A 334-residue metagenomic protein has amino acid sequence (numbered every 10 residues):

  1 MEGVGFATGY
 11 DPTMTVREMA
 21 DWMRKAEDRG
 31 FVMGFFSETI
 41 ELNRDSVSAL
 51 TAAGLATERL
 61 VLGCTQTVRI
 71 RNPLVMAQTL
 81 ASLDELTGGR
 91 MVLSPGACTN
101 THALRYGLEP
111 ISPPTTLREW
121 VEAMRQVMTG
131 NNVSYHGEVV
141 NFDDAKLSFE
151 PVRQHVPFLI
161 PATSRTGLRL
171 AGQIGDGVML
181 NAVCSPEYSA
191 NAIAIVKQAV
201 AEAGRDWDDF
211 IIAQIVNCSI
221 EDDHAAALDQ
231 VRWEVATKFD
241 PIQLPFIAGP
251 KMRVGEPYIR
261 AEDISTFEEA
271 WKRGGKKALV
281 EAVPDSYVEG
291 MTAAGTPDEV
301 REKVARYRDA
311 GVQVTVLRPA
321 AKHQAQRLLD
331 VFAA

Functional and structural regions predicted by a protein language model:
M1-G63, V156: N-terminal beta1-alpha1-beta2 module of alpha/beta enzyme domains
E2-T8, G34-F36, V61-Q66, M91-P95 (+4 more regions): Hydrophobic faces of well-ordered beta-strands that scaffold small-molecule active sites in alpha/beta enzyme cores
T13-A26, S46, M76-T79, A162-Q173 (+2 more regions): Short, acidic/polar
R24-D28, L50-R59, L80-M91, G172-Q173 (+3 more regions): Acidic (Asp/Glu)-rich catalytic clusters
G30, A53, L83, M124 (+6 more regions): Conserved, mostly hydrophobic/aromatic
M33-A56, V68, L104, A182-P186 (+2 more regions): Glycine-rich, proline-tolerant flexible connector loops at the mouths of alpha/beta enzymes
R44-I70, E119-A123, V127, Q198-E202 (+1 more regions): Alpha-helix-loop-beta-strand connector modules within alpha/beta enzyme cores
I111-L147, S189-R306: An alpha-helical appendage that flanks or caps ligand/catalytic pockets
